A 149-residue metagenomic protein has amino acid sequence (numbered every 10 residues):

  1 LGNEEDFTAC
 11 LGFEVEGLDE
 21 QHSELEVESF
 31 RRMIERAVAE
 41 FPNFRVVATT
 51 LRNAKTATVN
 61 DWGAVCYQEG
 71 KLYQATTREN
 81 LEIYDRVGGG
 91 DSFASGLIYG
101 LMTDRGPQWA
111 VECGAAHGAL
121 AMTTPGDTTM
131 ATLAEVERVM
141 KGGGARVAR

Functional and structural regions predicted by a protein language model:
L1-K71: Conserved phosphate/ATP/ADP-binding segment of small-molecule kinases
A57, T77-G143: Conserved post-catalytic alpha-helical subdomain immediately downstream of the catalytic base and nucleotide-binding
G63-A64, K71-I83: A beta-strand-loop signature enriched in Asp, Gly, Thr, and Trp that corresponds to the sialidase/neuraminidase Asp-box
G144-R149: Structural signal for terminal/edge beta-strands and the immediately following C-terminal loop/tail that closes
